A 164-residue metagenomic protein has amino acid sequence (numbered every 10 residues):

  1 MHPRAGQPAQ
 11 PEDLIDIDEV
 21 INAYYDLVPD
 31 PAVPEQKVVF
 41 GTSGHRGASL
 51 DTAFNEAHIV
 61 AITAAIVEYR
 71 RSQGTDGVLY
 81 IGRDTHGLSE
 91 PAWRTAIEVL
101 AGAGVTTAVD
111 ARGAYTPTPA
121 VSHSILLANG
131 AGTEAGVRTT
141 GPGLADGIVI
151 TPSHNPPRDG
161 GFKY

Functional and structural regions predicted by a protein language model:
M1-E98, G102: An N-terminal, well-structured beta->alpha segment
P11, D18, E68, S72-R158: N-terminal small/polar loop signature for handling phosphorylated ligands or for N-terminal nucleophile
R158-Y164: A short, gly/pro- and small-residue-rich
